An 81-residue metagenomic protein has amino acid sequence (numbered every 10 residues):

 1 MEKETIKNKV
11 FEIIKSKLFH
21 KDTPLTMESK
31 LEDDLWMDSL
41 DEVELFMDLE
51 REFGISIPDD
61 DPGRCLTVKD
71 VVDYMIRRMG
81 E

Functional and structural regions predicted by a protein language model:
M1-T23, I76-E81: Thiotemplate assembly-line natural product biosynthesis machinery
K17-W36, E52-R64: Phosphopantetheine carrier-protein modules
S39: Catalytic nucleophile serine of serine hydrolases, specifically the conserved "nucleophile elbow" pentapeptide
L45: Short active-site alpha-helical segment characteristic of glycosyltransferases and processive polysaccharide synthases
G63-G80: C-terminal structural segments of small proteins and small subunits
